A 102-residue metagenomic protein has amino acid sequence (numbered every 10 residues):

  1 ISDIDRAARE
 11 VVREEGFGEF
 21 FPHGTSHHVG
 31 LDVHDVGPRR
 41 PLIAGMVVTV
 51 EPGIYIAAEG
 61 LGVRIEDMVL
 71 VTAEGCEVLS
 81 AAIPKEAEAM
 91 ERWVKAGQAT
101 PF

Functional and structural regions predicted by a protein language model:
I1-F102: Active-site neighborhoods and metal-handling regions in enzymes and metal-associated proteins
